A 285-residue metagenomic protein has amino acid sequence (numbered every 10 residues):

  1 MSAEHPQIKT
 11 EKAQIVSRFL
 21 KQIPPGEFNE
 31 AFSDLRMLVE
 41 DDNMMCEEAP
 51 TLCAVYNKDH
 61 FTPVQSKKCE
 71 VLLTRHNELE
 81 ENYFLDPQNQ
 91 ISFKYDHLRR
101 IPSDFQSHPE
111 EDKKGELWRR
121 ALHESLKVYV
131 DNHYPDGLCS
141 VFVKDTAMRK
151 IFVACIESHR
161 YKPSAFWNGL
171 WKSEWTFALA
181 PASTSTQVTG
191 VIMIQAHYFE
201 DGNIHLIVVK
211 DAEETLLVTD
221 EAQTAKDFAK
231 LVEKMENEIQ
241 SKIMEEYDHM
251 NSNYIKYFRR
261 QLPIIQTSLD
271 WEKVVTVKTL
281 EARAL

Functional and structural regions predicted by a protein language model:
M1-S2, V16: Short intrinsically disordered, low-complexity coil segments enriched in acidic
S2-T10, Q22-G26, V39, N43 (+1 more regions): Alpha-solenoid helical-repeat scaffolds
P6, T10, R18, P25 (+6 more regions): C-terminal/domain-edge helix-coil "capping" segments
A13-K21, R36: Amphipathic alpha-helical repeat scaffolds
L38-D136: Long amphipathic alpha-helical scaffold segments
K114, S158, D211-T215: Extended interaction regions within the primary functional domain
E116, R120, E124, V128 (+2 more regions): Surface-exposed short loop/turn segments
